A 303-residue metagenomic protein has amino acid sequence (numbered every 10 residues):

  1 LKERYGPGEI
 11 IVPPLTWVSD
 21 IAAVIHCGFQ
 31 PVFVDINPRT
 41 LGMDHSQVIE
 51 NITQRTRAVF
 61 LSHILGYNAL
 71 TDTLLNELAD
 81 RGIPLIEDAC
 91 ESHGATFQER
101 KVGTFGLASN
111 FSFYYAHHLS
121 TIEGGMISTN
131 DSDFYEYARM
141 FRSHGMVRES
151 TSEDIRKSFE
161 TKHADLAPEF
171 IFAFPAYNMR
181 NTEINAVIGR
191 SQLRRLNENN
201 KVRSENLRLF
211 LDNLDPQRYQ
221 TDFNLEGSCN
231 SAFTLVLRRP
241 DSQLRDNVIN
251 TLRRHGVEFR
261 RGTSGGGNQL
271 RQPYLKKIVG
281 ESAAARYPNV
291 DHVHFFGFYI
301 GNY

Functional and structural regions predicted by a protein language model:
L1-E9, A23-I25, F33-D35, R100: Phosphate-binding glycine-rich loop
L15-I21: Conserved coil-to-alpha-helix start sites within the AMP-binding
T16, I36-R39, C90-E91, S264-G267: Short, acidic/turn-prone active-site loops that include or flank metal/cofactor- and phosphate-binding residues
A22-V24, E77, I184: Hydrophobic/aromatic ligand-binding patch that stacks against planar heteroaromatic rings of cofactors or nucleotides
G28: Structured binding elements
R39-T121, M126-E136: Active-site phosphate-binding strand-loop segment of PLP-dependent enzymes
S46, A58-S62, Y67, T71-T73 (+2 more regions): PLP-dependent aminotransferase class I/II
